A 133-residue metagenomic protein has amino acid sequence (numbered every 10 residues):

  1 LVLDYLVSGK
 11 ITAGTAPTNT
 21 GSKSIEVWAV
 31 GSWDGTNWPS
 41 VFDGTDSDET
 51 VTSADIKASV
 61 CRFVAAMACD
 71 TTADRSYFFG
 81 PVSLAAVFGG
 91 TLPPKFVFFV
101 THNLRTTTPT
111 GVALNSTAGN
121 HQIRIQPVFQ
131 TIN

Functional and structural regions predicted by a protein language model:
L1, R75-Y77, T110-L114: Extended alpha-helical scaffold domains
V2-T18, F98-V100: A short beta-strand element within beta-rich, extracytoplasmic domains of secreted/secretory-pathway proteins
N19-V27: Short coil-to-beta strand junction motifs in C2/discoidin
T20, A86-K95: Short glycine/proline/serine/threonine-rich loop/turn segments at secondary-structure transition edges
W28-T36, T101: Predominantly extracellular/luminal cell-surface or secreted proteins
D34-C61: Acidic Ser/Thr/Pro-rich low-complexity disordered segments that often serve as glycosylated linkers/stalks around
V51-G90: Extended, solvent-exposed segments with strong compositional bias
L92-K95, T101-N133: C-terminal interaction-tip segments
